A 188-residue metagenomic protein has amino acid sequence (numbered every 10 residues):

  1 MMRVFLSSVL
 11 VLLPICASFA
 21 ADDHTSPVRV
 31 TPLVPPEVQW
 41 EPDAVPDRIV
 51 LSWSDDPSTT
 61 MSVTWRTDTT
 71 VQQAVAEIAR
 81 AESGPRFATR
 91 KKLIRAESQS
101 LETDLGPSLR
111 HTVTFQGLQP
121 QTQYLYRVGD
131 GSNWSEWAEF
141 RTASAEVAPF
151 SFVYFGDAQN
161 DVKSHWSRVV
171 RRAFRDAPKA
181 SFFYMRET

Functional and structural regions predicted by a protein language model:
M1-V4: Positively charged n-region of N-terminal signal peptides that target proteins for export
S7-C16: Bacterial N-terminal signal peptides
S18-A20: Boundary at the C-terminal end of the N-terminal hydrophobic targeting segment
D23-T188: Divalent metal-dependent phosphoesterase catalytic cores across multiple superfamilies
